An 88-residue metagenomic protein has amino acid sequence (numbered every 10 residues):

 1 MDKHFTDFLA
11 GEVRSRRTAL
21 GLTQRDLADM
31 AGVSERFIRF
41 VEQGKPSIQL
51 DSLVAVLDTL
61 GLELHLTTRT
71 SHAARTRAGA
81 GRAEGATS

Functional and structural regions predicted by a protein language model:
M1-F8: A detector for short, charged/polar N-terminal pre-domain segments
G11-D26, G85-A86: Short basic helix-loop element that most often maps to the first helix and adjoining turn of HTH DNA-binding modules
T18, D29, D58: Short polybasic/polar patches that bind polyanions
L22-F37: Short alpha-helical DNA-recognition segment
D51-T67: DNA major-groove recognition helix of helix-turn-helix/homeodomain DNA-binding modules
H65-S88: Short, charged recognition helix plus adjacent turn of helix-turn-helix-like nucleic-acid-binding domains
